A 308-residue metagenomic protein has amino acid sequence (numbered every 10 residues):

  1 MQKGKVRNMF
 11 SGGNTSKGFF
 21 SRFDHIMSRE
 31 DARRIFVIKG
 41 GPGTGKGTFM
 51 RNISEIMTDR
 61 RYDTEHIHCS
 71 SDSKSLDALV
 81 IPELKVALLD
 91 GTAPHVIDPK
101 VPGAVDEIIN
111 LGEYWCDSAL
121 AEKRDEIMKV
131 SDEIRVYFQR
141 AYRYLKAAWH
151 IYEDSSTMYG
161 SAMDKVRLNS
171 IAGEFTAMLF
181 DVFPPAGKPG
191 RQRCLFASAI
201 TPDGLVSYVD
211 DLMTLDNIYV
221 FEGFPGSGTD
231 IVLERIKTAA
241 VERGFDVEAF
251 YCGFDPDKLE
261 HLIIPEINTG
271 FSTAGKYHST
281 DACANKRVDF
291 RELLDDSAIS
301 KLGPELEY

Functional and structural regions predicted by a protein language model:
M1-M27, V166-D210: N-terminal pre-Walker A segment at the start of P-loop NTPase domains
Q2, D24, C69, E153-A162 (+6 more regions): Extended intrinsically disordered terminal tails
Q2-F20, E55-A119, D125-E126, A240-Y308: Conserved nucleotide-sensing/catalytic segment adjacent to the nucleotide-binding pocket in NTP-handling enzymes
M27-S28, A78: Short secondary-structure boundary/capping segments within folded domains
R34, P184-K188, N217: N-terminal low-complexity, Ser/Thr/acidic repeat segments characteristic of secreted and surface-exposed proteins
I35-S54, D203-V206, T214-A240: Glycine-rich phosphate-binding P-loop
E126-L179, Y308: An accessory alpha-helical subdomain
